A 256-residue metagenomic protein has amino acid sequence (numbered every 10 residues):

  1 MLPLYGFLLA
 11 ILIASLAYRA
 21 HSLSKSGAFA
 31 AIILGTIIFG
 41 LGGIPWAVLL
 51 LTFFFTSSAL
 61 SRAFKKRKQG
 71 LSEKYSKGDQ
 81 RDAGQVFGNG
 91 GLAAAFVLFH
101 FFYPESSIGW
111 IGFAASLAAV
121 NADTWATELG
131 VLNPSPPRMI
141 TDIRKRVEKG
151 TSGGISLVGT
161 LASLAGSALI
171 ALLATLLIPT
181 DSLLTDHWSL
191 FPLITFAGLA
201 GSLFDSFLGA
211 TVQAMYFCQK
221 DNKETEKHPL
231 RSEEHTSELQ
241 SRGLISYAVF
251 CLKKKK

Functional and structural regions predicted by a protein language model:
M1-S237, S241, S246: Hydrophobic alpha-helical transmembrane segments
R242-K256: N-terminal low-complexity segments that are often proline-rich with Ser/Thr-Pro
